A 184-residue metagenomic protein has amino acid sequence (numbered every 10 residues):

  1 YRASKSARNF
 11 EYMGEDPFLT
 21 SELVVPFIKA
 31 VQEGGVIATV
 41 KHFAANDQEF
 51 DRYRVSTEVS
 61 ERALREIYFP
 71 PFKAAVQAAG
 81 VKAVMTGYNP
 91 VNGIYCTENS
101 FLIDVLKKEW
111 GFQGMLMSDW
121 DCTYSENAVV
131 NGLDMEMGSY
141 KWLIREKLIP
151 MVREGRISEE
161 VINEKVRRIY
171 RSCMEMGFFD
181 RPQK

Functional and structural regions predicted by a protein language model:
Y1-K184: Glycoside hydrolase catalytic-domain context in secreted enzymes
